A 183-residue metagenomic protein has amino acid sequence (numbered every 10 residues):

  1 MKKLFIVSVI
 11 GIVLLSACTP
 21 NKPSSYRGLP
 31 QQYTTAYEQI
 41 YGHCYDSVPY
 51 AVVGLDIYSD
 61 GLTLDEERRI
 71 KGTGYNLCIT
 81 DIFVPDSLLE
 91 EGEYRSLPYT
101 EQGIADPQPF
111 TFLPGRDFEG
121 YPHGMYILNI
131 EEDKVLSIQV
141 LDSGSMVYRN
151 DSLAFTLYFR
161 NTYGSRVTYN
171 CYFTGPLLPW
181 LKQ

Functional and structural regions predicted by a protein language model:
M1-L4: Positively charged n-region of N-terminal signal peptides that target proteins for export
I6-I10: Sec-dependent N-terminal signal peptides
L14-A17: C-terminal motif of bacterial Sec signal peptides marking the signal peptidase cleavage site
T19-N21: Bacterial signal peptide processing site
P23-S25, D81, D142-G144, A154-Q183: Edge beta-strand at a domain terminus
R27-Y45: Post-signal peptide N-terminal segment of mature Sec-exported envelope proteins
V48-V147: Surface-exposed helix/loop patches within compact recognition domains
R149-L153: Ser/Thr- and Asn-enriched, surface-exposed coil loops between beta-strands
